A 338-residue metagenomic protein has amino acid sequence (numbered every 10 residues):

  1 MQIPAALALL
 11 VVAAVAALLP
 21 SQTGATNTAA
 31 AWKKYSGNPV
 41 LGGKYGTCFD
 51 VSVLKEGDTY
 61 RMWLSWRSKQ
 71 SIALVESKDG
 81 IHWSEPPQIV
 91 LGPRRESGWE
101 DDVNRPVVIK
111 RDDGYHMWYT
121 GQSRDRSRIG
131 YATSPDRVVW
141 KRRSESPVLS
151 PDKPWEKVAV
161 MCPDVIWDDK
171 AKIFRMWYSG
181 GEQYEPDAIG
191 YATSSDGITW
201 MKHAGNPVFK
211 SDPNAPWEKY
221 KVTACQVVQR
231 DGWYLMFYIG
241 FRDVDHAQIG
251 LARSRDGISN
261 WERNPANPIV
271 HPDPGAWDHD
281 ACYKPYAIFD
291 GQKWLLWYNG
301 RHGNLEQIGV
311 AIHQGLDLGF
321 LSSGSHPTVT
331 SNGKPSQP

Functional and structural regions predicted by a protein language model:
M1-Q2: N-terminal secretory signal peptides that target proteins for export/translocation
A6-A17: Bacterial N-terminal signal peptides
Q22-P338: Carbohydrate-active catalytic/glycan-binding domains of CAZyme proteins, especially the secreted or lumenal ectodomains
